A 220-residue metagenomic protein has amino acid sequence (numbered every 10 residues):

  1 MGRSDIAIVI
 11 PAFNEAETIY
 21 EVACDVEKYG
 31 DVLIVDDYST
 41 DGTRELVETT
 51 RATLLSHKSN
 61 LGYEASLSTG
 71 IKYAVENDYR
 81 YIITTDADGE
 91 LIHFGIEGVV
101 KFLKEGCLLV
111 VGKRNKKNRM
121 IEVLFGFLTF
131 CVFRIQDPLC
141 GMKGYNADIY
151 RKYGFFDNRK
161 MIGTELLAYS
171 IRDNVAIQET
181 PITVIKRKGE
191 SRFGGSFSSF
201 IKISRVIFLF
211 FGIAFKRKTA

Functional and structural regions predicted by a protein language model:
D5-A7, E165: Cell-envelope/extracellular polymer assembly enzymes that use nucleotide-activated donors
V9-K28: Short, well-formed alpha-helical segments that are part of the catalytic scaffolds of diverse glycosyltransferases
E17-E21, D41-T50: Acidic helix N-cap motif at the loop->helix transition within catalytic regions of sugar-transfer enzymes
D36-R44, G89: A conserved acidic beta->alpha catalytic loop
R44-N77: Conserved donor nucleotide-binding strand/loop of the catalytic core
S66-L67, K117-T219: Conserved catalytic loops of nucleotide-sugar-dependent glycosyltransferases that act on lipid-linked
Y79-E90: Short beta-strand-to-loop acidic/aromatic patch adjacent to the donor-nucleotide binding site
E97-R119: Conserved donor NDP-sugar-binding/catalytic core segment of glycosyltransferases
